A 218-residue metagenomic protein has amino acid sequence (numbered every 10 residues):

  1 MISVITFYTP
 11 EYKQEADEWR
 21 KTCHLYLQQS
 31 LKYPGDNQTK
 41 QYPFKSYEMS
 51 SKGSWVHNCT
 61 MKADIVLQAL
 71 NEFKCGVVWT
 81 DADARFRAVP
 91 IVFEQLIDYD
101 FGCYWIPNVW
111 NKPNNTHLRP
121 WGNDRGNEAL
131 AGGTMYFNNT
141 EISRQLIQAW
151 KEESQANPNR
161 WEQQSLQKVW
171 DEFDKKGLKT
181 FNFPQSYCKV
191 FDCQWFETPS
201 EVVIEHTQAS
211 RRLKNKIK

Functional and structural regions predicted by a protein language model:
M1-G76, N139-E141, F173-K175, E205-K218: N-terminal anchoring/stem segment of glycosyltransferases
E18-W19, I91-V92, Q148-A149: Short coil/turn segments at secondary-structure boundaries
W55-V56, P120-N123: Solvent-exposed loop and edge beta-strand segments that line ligand/cofactor-binding and catalytic clefts
V56-C59, E128, N159: Solvent-exposed, acidic/flexible segments
N58-N115, Y136-R144: GT-A fold catalytic core of metal-dependent nucleotide-sugar glycosyltransferases, centered on the diacidic
K62, T80-A82, L130-G133, E162 (+1 more regions): Residues that flank catalytic or metal-binding motifs in active/ligand-binding sites
G122-T134: A recurrent flexible, glycine/aromatic-enriched loop bordering the glycosyltransferase active site that acts as
T134-K218: Catalytic core and acceptor-binding pocket of nucleotide-sugar-dependent glycosyltransferases
